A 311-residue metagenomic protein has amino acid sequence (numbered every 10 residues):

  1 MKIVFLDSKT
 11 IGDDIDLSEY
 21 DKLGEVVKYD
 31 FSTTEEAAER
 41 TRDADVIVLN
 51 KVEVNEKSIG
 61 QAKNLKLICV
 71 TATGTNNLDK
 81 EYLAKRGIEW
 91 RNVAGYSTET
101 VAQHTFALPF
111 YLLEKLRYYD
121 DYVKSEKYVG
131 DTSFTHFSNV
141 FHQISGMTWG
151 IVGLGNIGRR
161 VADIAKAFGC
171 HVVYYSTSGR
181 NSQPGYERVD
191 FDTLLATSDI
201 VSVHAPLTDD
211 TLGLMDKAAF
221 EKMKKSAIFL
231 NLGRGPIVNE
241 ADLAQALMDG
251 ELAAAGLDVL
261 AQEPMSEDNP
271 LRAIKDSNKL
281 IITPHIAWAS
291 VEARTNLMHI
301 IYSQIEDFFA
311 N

Functional and structural regions predicted by a protein language model:
M1-A44, F309: N-terminal glycine-/charge-rich "phosphate-binding" loop or analogous flexible N-terminal tail
D30, T71-A72, I88-E99, S176 (+1 more regions): Short beta->alpha connector loops at strand-helix junctions that form conserved, small/polar/Pro-enriched
A44, A62, T197-S198, S226: An anion/phosphate-binding loop that grips the pyrophosphate of nucleotide cofactors and donors
V52, T73, D199, A205-L207 (+2 more regions): Short glycine-/small-residue-rich Rossmann-like dinucleotide-binding loops
E53-L65, D210-F229: Rossmann-fold NAD(P) dinucleotide-binding segment
I88, A94-T148: Phosphate-binding beta-alpha-beta segment of Rossmann-like dinucleotide-binding domains, i.e., the NAD(P)
W90, S226-I228, L232-N311: Rossmann-like dinucleotide-binding domain for NAD(H)/NADP(H)
T135-K225: Rossmann-like dinucleotide/phosphate-binding beta-alpha-beta segment
